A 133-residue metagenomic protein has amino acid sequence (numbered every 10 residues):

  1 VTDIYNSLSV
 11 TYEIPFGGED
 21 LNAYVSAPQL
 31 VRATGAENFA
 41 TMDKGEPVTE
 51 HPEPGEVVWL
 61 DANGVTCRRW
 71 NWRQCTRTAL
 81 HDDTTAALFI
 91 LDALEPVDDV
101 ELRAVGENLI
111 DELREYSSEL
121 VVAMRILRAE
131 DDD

Functional and structural regions predicted by a protein language model:
V1-D133: RNA/tRNA-interacting regions in translation and RNA-turnover enzymes
